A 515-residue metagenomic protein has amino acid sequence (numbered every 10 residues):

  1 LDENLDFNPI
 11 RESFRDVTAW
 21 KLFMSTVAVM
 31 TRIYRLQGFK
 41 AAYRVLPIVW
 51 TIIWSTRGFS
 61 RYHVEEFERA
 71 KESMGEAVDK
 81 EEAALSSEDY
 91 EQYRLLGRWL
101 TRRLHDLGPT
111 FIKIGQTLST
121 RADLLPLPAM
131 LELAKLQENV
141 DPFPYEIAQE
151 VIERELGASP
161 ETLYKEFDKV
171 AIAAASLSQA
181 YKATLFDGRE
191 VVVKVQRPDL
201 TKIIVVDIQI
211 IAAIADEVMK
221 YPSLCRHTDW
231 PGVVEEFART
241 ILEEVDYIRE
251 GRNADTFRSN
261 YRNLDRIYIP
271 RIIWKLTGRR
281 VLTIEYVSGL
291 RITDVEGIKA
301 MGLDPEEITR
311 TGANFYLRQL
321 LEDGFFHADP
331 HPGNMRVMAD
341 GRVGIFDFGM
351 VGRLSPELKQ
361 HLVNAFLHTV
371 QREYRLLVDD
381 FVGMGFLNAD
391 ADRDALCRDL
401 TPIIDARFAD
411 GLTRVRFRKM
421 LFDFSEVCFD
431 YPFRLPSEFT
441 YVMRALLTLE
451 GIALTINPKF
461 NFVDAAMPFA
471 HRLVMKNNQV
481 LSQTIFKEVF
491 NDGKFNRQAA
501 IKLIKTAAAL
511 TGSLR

Functional and structural regions predicted by a protein language model:
L1-Q179, K202, V206-W230, V480-L481 (+1 more regions): N-terminal accessory/targeting segments that precede structured cores
D2-W20, V27-A41, E88-Y90, R94-L95 (+5 more regions): Helix-rich C-lobe and terminal helical cap/extension of kinase-like folds
G108-I112, A212-A215, D255-R258, M443-A453: Short, amphipathic alpha-helical segments that act as regulatory/interfacial helices in nucleotide-processing proteins
L127, A134-D141, E153-R154, T201-V206 (+9 more regions): ATP-dependent phospho-/nucleotidyl transfer catalytic cores
K169-A175, I273-T277, T440-Y441: A short beta-turn/loop motif at secondary-structure boundaries
K182, E190-Q196: Glycine-rich ATP phosphate-binding loop
A183-T184, P330: Conserved beta3 strand of the Hanks-type protein kinase catalytic N-lobe
G333-V337: Hydrophobic residue at the +6 position relative to the catalytic HRD Asp in the kinase catalytic loop
